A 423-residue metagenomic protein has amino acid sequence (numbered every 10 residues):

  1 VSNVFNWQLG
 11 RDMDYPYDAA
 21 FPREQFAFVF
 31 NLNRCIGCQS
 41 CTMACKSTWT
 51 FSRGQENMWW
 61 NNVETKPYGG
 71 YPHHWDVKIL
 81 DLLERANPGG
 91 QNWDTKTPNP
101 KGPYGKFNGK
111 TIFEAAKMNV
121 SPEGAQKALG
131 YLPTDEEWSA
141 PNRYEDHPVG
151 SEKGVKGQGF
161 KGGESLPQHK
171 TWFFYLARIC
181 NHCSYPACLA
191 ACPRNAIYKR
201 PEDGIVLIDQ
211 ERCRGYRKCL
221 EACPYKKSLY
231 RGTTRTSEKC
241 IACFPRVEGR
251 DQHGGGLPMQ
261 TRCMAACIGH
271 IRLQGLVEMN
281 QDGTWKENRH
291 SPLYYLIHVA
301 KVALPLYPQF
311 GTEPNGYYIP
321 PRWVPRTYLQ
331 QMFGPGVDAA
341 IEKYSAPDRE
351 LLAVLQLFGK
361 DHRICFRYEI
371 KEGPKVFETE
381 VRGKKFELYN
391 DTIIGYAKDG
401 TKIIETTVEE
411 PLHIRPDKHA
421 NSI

Functional and structural regions predicted by a protein language model:
V1-I423: Non-ligating segments of multi-cofactor redox enzymes
